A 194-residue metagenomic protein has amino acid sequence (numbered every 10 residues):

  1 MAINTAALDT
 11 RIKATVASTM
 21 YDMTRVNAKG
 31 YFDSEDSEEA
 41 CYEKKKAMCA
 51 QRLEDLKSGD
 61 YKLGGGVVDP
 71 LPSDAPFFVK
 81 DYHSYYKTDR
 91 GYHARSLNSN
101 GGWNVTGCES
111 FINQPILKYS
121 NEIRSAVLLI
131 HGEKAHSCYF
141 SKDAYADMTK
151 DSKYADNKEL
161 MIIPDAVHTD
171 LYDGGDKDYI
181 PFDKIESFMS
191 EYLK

Functional and structural regions predicted by a protein language model:
I3-Y85: Alpha/beta-hydrolase-fold enzymes
T15, L160-I162: Conserved beta-strand scaffold positions in the cores of enzyme catalytic domains, especially in NTP/NDP-utilizing
A28, F140-S141, G174-K177, P181: Residues at alpha-helix caps and immediate loop-helix transition turns in enzyme cores, especially N- and C-cap
Y31, G101-Y119, S125: Active-site nucleophile elbow and catalytic-triad environment of alpha/beta-hydrolase enzymes
I123, L129-H131: Short beta-strand/loop motif that positions the catalytic acidic residue of the alpha/beta-hydrolase fold
A135-E159, Y172: Active-site-adjacent alpha-helix of alpha/beta-hydrolase-fold enzymes
I163-Y179: Catalytic histidine-centered segment of alpha/beta-hydrolase-like enzymes
K184-Y192: C-terminal alpha-helix
